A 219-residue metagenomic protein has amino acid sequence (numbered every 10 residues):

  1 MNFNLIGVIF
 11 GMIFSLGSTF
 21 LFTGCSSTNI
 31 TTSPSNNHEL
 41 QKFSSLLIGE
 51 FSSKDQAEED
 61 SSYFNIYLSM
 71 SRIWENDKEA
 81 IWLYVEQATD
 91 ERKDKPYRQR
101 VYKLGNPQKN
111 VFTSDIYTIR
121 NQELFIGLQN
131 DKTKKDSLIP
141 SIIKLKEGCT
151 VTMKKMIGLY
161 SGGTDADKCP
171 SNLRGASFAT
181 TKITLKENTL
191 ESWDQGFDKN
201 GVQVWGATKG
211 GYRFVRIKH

Functional and structural regions predicted by a protein language model:
M1-M12: Bacterial N-terminal signal peptides that target proteins for export
L16-F20: Hydrophobic alpha-helical membrane-insertion segments, chiefly the h-region of N-terminal signal peptides
F22-G24: C-terminal motif of bacterial Sec signal peptides marking the signal peptidase cleavage site
S26-T32: Bacterial lipoprotein signal-peptidase II cleavage site
N36-E50, K54, N65, E91-H219: Calycin-type beta-barrel ligand-binding domains and close structural analogs
A57-S61: Primarily extracytoplasmic ectodomains and periplasmic/lumenal surface modules that are beta-strand-rich
S62-V101: N-terminal mature ectodomain segment of secretory-pathway/periplasmic proteins
